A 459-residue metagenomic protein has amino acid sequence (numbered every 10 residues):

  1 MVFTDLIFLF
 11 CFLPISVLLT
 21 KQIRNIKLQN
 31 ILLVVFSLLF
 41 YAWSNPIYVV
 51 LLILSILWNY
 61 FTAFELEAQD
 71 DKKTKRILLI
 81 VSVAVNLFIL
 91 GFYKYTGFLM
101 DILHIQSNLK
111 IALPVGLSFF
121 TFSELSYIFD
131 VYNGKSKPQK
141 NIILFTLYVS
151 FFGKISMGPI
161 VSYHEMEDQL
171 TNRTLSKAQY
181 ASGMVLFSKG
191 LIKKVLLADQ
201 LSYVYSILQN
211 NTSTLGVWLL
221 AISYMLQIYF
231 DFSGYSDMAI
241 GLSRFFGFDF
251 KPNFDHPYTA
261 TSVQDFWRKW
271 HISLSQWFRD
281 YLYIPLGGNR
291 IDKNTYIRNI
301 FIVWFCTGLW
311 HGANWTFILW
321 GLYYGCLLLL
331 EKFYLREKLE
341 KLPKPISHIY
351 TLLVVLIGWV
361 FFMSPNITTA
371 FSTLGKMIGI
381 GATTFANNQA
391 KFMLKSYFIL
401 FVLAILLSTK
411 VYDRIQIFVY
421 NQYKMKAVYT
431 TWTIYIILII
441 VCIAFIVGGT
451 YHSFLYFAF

Functional and structural regions predicted by a protein language model:
M1-S408, Q416-A458: Membrane-embedded transmembrane alpha-helical bundles that form the catalytic cores of multi-pass lipid-modifying
